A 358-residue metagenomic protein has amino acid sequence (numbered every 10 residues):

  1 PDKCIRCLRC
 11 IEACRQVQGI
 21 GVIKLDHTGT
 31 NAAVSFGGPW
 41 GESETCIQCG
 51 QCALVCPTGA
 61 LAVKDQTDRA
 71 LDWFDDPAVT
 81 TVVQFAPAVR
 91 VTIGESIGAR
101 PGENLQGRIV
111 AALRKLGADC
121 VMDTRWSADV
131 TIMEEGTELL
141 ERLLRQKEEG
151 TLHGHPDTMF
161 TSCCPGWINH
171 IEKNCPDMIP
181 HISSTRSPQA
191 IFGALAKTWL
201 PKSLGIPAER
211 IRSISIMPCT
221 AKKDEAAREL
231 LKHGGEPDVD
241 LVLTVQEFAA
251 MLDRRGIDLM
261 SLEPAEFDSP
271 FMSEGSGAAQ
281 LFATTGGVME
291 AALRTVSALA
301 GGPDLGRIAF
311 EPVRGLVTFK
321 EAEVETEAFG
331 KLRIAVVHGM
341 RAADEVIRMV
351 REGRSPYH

Functional and structural regions predicted by a protein language model:
P1-V17, G38-G59: Cysteine-centered iron-sulfur cluster-binding motifs in ferredoxin-type domains/subunits of redox enzymes
D2-L8, V22-K24, L54-D65, E141-R145: Short charge-dense sequence patches
E12-V17, K24, C56, V89 (+2 more regions): Short N-terminal signal/transit or membrane-insertion segments and the immediately adjacent low-complexity/disordered
Q16-T45, G59-T81: Non-heme iron-sulfur electron-transfer modules
A62-H358: Iron-sulfur-associated redox domains of electron-transfer enzymes in respiratory and anaerobic energy metabolism
